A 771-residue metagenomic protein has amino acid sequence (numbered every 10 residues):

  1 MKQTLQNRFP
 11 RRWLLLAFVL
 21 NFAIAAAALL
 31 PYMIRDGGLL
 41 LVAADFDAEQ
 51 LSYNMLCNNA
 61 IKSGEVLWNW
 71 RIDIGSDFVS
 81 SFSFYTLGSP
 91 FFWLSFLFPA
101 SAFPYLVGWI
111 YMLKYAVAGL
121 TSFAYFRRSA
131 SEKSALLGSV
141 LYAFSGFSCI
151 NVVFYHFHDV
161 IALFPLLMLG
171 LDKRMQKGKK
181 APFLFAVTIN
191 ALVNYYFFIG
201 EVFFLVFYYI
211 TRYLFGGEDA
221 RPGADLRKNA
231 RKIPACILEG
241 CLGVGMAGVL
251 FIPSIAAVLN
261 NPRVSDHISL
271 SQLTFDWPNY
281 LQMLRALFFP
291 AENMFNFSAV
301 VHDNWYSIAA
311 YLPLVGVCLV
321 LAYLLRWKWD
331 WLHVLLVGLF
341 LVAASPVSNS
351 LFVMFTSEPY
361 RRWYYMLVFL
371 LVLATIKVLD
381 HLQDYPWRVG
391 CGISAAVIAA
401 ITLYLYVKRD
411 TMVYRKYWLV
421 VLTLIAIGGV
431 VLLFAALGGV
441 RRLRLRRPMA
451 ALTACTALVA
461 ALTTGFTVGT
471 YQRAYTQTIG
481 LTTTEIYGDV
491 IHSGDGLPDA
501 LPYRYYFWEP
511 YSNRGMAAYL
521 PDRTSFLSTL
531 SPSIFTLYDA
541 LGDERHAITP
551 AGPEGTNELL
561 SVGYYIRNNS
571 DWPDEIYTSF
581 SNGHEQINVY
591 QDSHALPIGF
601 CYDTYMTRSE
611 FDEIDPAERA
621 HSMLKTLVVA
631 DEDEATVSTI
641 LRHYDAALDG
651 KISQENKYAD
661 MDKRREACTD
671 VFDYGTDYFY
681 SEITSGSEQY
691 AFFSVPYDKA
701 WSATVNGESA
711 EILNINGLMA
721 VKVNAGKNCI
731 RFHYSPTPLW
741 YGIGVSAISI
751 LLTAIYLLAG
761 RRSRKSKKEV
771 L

Functional and structural regions predicted by a protein language model:
T4-S80, Y475-H492, G496-S512, M516: Hydrophobic alpha-helical membrane-insertion signals
N7, Y53-N54, E634-L771: Active-site-proximal, structured, solvent-exposed surfaces of multi-pass membrane proteins that position macromolecular
N21-I24, Y111-R128, K133-G216, K232-I255 (+4 more regions): Membrane-embedded helix bundles of polyisoprenyl
P31-S129, S134-P165, I189, V193 (+3 more regions): Active-site lumenal/periplasmic loops and adjacent helix-entry segments of GT-C-fold, multi-pass membrane
D47-C57, S83, P90, K232-I233 (+6 more regions): Periplasmic/ER-lumenal interhelical loops and adjacent helix-loop junctions in multi-pass membrane proteins
F84, L458-L481, S493-L560, L596-L648 (+2 more regions): Extracytoplasmic/lumenal acceptor-recognition loop(s) of multi-pass membrane glycoenzymes
G178, F197, L332-Y487, A725-L771: Contiguous transmembrane helix-bundle modules in multi-pass membrane proteins
A220-P234, V320-A343: Membrane-interface helix-loop-helix junctions at transmembrane boundaries of multi-pass membrane enzymes, predominantly
